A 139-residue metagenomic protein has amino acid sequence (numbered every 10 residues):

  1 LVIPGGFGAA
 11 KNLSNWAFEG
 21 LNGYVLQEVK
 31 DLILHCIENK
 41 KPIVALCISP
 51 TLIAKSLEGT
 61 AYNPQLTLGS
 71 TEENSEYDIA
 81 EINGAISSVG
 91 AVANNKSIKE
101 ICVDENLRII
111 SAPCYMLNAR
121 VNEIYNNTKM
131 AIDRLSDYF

Functional and structural regions predicted by a protein language model:
V2-F139: Active-site-adjacent pocket-lining segments in enzyme domains
